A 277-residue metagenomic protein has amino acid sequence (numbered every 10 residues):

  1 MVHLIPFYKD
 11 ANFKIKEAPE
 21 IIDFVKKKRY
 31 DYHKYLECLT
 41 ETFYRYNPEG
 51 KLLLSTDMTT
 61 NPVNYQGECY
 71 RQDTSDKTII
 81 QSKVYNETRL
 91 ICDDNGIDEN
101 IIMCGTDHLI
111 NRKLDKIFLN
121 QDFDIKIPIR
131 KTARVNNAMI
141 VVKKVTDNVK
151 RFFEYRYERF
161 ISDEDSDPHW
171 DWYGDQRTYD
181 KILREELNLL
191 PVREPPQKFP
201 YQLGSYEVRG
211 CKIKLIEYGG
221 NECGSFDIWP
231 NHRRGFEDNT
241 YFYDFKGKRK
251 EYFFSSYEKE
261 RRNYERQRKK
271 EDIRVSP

Functional and structural regions predicted by a protein language model:
M1-I80, D93-D98: N-terminal anchoring/stem segment of glycosyltransferases
L4, L53-S55, I102-G105, I110 (+3 more regions): A structural signal for short, well-ordered beta-strand segments and their strand-loop junctions that often border
K34-E37, S82, N86, Y173-K181: A structural signal for well-ordered alpha-helical segments within the folded catalytic domains of diverse enzymes
R45, L90, K181-I182: Residue-level signal for well-ordered alpha-helical scaffold segments within enzymatic catalytic domains
S55-N61, I110-D115, N221: Short, polar loop motifs at secondary-structure junctions
D73-D76, I80-V135, V141-V145, V149-K150: GT-A fold catalytic core of metal-dependent nucleotide-sugar glycosyltransferases, centered on the diacidic
V135-N136, N239: A generic structural signal for well-ordered coil/turn residues at beta-strand boundaries that shape enzyme active-site
D147-Q267, I273-S276: Catalytic core and acceptor-binding pocket of nucleotide-sugar-dependent glycosyltransferases
